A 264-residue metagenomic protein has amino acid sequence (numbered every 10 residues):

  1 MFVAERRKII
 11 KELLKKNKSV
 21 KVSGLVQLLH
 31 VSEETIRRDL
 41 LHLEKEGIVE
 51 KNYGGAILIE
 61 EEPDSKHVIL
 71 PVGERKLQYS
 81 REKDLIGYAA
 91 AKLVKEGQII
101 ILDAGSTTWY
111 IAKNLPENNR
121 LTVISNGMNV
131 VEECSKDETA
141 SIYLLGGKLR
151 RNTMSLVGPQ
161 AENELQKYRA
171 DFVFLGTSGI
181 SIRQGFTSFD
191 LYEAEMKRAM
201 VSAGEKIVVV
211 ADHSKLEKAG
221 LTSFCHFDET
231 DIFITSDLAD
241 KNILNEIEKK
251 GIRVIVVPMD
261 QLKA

Functional and structural regions predicted by a protein language model:
F2-E12, V22-S23, K45, K51 (+1 more regions): Conserved phosphate- and dinucleotide-binding cores of soluble alpha/beta proteins, encompassing both enzyme active
F2-I9, L13-L28, E34, L40-I101 (+3 more regions): HTH-adjacent hinge/linker in prokaryotic transcriptional regulators
K83-A91, T108-W109, E162, A194: Short, well-ordered alpha-helical scaffold segments within catalytic/effector domains
D103-G105: Glycine-rich beta-strand-to-loop/alpha-helix junction loops that act as flexible
Y110, V130: Internal active-site segments that recognize and position negatively charged phosphoryl groups and nucleotide moieties
A112-N114, G220-L221: Short, glycine/acidic-enriched capping/hinge loops at junctions between secondary-structure elements
T122-V123, F172: A residue-level structural signature of the nucleotidyltransferase/glycosyltransferase Rossmann-like core
